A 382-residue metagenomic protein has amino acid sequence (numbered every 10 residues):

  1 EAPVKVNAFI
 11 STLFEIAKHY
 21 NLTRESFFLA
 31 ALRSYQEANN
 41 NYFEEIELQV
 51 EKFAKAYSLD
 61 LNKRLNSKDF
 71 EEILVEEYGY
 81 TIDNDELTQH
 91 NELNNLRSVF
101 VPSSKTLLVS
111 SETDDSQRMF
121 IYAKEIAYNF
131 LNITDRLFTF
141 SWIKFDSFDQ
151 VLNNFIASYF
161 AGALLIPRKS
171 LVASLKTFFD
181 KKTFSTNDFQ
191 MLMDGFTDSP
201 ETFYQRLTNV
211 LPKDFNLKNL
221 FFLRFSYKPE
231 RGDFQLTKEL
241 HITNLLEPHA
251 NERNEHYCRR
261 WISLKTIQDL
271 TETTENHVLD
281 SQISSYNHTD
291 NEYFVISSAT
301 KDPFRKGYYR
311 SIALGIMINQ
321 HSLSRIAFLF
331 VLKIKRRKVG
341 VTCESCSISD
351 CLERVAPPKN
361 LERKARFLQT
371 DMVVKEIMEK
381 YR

Functional and structural regions predicted by a protein language model:
E1-R382: Short juxta-domain linker segments that transition from a proline/glycine-rich, charged coil into a short amphipathic
